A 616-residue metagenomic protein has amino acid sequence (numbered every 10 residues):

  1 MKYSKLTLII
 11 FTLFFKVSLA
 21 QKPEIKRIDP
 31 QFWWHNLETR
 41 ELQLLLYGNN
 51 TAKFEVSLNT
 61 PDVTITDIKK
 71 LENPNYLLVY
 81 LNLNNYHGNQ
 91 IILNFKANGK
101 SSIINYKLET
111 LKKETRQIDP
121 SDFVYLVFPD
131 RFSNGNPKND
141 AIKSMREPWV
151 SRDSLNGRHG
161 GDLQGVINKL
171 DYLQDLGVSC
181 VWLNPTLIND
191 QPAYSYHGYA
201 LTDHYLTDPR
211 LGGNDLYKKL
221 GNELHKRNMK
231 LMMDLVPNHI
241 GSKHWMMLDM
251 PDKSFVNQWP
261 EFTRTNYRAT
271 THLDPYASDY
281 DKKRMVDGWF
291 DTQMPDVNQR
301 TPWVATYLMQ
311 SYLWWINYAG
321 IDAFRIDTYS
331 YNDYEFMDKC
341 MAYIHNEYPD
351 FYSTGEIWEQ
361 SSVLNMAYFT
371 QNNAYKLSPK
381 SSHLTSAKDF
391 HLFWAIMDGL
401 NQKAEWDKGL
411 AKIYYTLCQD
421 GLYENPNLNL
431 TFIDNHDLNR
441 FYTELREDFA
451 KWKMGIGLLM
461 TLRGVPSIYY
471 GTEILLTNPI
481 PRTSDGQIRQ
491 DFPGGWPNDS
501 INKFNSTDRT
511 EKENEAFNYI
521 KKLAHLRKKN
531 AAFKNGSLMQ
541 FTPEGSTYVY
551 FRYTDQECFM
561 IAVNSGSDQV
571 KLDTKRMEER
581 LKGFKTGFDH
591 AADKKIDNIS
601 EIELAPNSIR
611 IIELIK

Functional and structural regions predicted by a protein language model:
M1-K26: Bacterial Sec-dependent N-terminal signal peptides
A20, E72, H87-F123, D171-Q174 (+2 more regions): Carbohydrate-interacting/catalytic domains
Q21-A52, L108: Beta-strand/beta-sandwich contexts
L37-Q90, F95-N98: Immunoglobulin-like IPT/TIG beta-sandwich domains and homologous Ig-like subdomains
Y125, V181-L183, L231-M233, F324 (+3 more regions): Hydrophobic faces of well-ordered beta-strands that scaffold small-molecule active sites in alpha/beta enzyme cores
F132-L313, Y318, M337-E347, V363-L364 (+2 more regions): Substrate-binding/active-site clefts of carbohydrate-active enzymes
G221, H239, M247, S311 (+11 more regions): Active-site-proximal helices and loops of the catalytic beta/alpha 8
P426-E447: Active-site clefts of carbohydrate-active enzymes
